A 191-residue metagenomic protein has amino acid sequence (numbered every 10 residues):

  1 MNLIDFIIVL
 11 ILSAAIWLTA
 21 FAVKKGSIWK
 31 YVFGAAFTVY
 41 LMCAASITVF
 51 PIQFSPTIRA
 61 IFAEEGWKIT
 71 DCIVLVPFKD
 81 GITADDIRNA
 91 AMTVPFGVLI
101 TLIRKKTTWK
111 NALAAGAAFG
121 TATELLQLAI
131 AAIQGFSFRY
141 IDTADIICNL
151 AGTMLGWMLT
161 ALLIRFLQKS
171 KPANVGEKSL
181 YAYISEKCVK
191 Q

Functional and structural regions predicted by a protein language model:
M1-Y140, M154-Q191: Bulky hydrophobic segments
Y140-A151: Individual transmembrane alpha-helices with interfacial aromatic-anchor signatures
